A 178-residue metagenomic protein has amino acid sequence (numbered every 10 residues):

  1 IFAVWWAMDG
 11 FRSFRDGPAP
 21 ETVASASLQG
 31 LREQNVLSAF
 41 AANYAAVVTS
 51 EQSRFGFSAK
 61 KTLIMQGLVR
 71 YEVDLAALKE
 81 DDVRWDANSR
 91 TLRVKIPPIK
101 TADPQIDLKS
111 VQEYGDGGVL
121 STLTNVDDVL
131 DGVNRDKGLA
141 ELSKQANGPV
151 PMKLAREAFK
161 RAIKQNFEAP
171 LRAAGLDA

Functional and structural regions predicted by a protein language model:
I1-A178: Domain-level marker for long, solvent-exposed, non-transmembrane regions
